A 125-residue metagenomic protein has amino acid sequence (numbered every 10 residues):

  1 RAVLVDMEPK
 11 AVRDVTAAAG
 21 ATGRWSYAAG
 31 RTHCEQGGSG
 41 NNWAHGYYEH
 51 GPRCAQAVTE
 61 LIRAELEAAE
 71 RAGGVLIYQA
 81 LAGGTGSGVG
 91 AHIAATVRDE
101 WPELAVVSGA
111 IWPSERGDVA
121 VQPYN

Functional and structural regions predicted by a protein language model:
R1-N125: Segments that form or flank anion-binding pockets
